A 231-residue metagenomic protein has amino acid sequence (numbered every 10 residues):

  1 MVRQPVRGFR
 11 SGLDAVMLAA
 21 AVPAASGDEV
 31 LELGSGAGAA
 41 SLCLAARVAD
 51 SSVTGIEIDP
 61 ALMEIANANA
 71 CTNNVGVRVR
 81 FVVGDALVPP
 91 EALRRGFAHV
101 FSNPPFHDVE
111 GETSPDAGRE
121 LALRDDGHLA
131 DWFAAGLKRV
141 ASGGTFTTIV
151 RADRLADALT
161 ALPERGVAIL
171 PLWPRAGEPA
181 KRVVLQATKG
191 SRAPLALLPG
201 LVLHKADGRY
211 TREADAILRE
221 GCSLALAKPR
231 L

Functional and structural regions predicted by a protein language model:
M1, S52, R78-R80, R165-A168: Conserved beta-strand segments of alpha/beta enzyme cores
M1-A25: Class I SAM-dependent transferase core
R3, R7, D126-A180: Conserved Class I SAM-dependent methyltransferase catalytic core
L18, N103, W132, A187: Residue-level signal for inorganic ion chemistry
A20-D116: Conserved SAM/SAH cofactor-binding pocket of Class I
P104-D131, A135: Mobile active-site "lid"/loop adjacent to the S-adenosyl-L-methionine
P179-L231: SAM/dcSAM-binding transferase cores
